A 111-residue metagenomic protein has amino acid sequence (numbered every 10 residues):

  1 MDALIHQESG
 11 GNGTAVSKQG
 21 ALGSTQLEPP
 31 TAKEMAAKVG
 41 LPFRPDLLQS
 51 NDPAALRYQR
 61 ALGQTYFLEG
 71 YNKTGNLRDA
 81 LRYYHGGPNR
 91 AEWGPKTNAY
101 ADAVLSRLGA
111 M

Functional and structural regions predicted by a protein language model:
M1-L41: Secreted/periplasmic proteins that engage bacterial cell-wall peptidoglycan
P30-M111: Non-catalytic cell-wall polysaccharide-engagement segments
